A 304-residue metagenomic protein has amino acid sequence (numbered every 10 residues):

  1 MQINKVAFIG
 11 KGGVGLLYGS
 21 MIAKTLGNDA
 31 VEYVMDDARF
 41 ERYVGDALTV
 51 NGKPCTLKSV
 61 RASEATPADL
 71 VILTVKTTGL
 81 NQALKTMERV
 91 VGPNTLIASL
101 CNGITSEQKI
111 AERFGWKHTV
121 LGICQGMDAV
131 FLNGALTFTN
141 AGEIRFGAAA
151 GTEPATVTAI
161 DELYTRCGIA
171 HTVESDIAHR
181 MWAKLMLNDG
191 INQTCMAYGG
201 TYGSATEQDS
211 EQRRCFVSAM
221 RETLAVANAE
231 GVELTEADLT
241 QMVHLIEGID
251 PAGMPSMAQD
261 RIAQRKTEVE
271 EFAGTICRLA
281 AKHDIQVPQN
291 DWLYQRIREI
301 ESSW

Functional and structural regions predicted by a protein language model:
M1-L57: NAD(P)+-binding Rossmann beta1-loop-alpha1 motif at the extreme N-terminus of oxidoreductases
Q2-N4, V217-W304: NAD(P)-dependent Rossmann-like dehydrogenase/reductase catalytic/cofactor-binding core
I3-N4, D69, G142: Nucleotide donor/acceptor-binding cores
S20-K24, K85-R89, E112, G274 (+1 more regions): Short, well-ordered alpha-helices that flank and scaffold nucleotide-derived cofactor binding pockets
R39-V44, E107-Q108, P154: Short, charged/polar "capping" segments at the starts of alpha-helices and the immediately preceding loops
N51-A135: Rossmann-like NAD(P)(H) cofactor-binding subdomain of soluble oxidoreductases
R89-V90, R113-H118, N133-E236: Internal alpha-helical scaffold of NAD(P)-dependent oxidoreductase catalytic cores
